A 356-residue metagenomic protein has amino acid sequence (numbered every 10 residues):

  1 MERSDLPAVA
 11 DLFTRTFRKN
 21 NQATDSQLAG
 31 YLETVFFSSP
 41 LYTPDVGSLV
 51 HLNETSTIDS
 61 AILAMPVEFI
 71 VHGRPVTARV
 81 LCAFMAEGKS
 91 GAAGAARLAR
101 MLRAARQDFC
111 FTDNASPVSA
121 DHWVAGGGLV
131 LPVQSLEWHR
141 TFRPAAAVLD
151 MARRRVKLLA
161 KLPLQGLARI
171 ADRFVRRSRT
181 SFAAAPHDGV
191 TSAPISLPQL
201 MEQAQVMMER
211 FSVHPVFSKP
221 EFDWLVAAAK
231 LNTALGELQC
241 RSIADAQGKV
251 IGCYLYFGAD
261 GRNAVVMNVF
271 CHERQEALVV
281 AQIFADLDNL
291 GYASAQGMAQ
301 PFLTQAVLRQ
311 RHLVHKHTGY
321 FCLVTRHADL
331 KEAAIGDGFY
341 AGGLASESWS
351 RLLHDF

Functional and structural regions predicted by a protein language model:
E2-D5: Acidic/polar helix N-cap motif
P7-V71, V76, L129-G261: Amide-forming acyltransferase catalytic core, primarily the GNAT-like/NAT-type and related acyltransferase folds
M65-P66, A83, G88, N114 (+2 more regions): Residues that line or immediately flank small-molecule/substrate-binding pockets and catalytic motifs
C82-A92, N268-E276: A short, internal acetyl-CoA/4′-phosphopantetheine-binding micro-motif in the GNAT/acyltransferase core
K89-L102, E276-V280, F284: Glycine-rich acyl-CoA binding loop
R100-R106, N289: Short, surface-exposed connector motifs at secondary-structure boundaries
F109-R176, A228-K230, L238-Q239, G252-C253 (+3 more regions): Active-site/acyl-donor-binding loops of N-acyltransferases
